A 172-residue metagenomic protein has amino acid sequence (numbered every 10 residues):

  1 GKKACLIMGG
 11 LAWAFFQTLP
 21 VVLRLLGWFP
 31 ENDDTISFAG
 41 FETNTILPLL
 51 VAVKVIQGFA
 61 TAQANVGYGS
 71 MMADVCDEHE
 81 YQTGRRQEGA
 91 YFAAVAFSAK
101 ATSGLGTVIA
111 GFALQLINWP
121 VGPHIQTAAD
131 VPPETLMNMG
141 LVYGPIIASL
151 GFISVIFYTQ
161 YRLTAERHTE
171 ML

Functional and structural regions predicted by a protein language model:
G1-L172: Membrane-embedded alpha-helical bundles of multi-pass transporters/translocases, especially carrier/permease families
